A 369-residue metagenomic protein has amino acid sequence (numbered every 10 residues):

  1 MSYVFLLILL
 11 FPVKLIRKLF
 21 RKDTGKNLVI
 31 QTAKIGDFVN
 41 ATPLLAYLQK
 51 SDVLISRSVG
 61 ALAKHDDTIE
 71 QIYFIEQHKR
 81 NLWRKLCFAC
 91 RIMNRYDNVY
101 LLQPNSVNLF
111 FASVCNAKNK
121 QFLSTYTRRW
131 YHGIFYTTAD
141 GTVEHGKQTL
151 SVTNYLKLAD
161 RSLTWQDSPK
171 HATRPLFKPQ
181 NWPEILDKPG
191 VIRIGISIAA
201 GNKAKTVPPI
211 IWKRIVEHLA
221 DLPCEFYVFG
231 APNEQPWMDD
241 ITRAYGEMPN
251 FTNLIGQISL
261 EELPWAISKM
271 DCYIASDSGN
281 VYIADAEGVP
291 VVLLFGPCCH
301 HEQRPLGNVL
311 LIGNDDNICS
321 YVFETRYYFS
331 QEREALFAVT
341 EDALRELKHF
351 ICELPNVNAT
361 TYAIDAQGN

Functional and structural regions predicted by a protein language model:
M1-N369: Catalytic machinery of carbohydrate-active enzymes, primarily nucleotide-sugar-dependent glycosyltransferases
